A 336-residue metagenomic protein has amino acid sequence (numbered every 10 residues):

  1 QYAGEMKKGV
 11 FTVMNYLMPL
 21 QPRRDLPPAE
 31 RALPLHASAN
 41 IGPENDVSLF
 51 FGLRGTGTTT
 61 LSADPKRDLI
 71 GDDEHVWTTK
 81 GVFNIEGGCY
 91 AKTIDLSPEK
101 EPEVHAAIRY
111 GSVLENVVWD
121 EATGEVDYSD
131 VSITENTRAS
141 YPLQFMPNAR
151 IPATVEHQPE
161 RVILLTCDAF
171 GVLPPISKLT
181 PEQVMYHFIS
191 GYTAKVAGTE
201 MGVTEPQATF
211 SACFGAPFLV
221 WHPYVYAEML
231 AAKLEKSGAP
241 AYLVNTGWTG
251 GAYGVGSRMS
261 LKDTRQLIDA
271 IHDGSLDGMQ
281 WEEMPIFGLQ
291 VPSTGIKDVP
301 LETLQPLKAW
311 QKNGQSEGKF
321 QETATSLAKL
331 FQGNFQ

Functional and structural regions predicted by a protein language model:
Q1-P27: Charged, amphipathic alpha-helical linker segments immediately N-terminal to NTP-binding catalytic cores
Q21, P27-I41: Pre-Walker A adenine-sensing motif
H36-S38, G42-L53, A63-K66, V76-Q311 (+3 more regions): Glycine-rich, often acidic-flanked micro-motifs that create phosphate/phosphodiester-binding or positioning elements
G57-T58: Conserved glycine(s) of the Walker
L69-I70: Cys/His-rich finger/ribbon microdomains and the adjacent scaffold used for macromolecule binding/structural
D73: A cross-family detector of function-defining hotspots
F335: Hard-cation-handling environments
